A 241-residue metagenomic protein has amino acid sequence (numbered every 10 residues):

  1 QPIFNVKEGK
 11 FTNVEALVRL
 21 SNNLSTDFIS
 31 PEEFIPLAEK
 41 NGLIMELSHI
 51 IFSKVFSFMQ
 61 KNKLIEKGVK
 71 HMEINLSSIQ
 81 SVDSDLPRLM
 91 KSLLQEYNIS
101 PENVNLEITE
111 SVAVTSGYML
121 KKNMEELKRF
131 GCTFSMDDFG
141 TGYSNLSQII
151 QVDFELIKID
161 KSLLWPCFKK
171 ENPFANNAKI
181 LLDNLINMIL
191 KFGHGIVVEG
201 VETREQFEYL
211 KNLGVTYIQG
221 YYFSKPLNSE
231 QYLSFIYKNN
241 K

Functional and structural regions predicted by a protein language model:
Q1-S21: Active-site and channel-lining beta-strand-loop segments that bind or position nucleotide-derived/phosphorylated
V6, K10-N13, N41-L120, G200: Catalytic core of bacterial c-di-GMP phosphodiesterases, primarily the EAL and HD-GYP domains, capturing alpha-helical
V6-K7, S21-T26, S77-S84, N103-Y118 (+1 more regions): EAL-family c-di-GMP phosphodiesterase catalytic domain
F34: Conserved, function-defining core regions and hallmark residues within catalytic/recognition domains
N123: Conserved functional hotspot residues or short segments at active or partner-binding sites across diverse domains
